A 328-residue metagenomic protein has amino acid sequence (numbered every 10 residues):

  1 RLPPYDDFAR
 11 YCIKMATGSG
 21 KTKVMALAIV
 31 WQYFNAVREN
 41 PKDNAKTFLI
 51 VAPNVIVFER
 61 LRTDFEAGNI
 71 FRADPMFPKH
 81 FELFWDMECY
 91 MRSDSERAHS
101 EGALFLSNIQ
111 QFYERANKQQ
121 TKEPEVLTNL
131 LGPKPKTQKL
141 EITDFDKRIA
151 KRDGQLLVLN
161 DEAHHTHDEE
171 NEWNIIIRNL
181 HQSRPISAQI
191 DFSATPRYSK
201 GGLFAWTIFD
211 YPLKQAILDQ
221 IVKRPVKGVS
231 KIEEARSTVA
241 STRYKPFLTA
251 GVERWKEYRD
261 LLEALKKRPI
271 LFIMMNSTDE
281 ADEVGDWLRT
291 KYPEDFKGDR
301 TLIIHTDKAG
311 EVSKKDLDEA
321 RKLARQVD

Functional and structural regions predicted by a protein language model:
R1-D328: RecA-like P-loop NTPase motor core of helicase/translocase proteins
